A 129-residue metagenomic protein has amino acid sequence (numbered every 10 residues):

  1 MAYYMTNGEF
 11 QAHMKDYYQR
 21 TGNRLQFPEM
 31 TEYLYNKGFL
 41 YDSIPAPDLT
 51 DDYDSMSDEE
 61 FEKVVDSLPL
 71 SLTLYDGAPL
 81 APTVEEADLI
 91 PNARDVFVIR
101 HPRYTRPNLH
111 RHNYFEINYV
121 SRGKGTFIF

Functional and structural regions predicted by a protein language model:
M1-T126: Generic protein-terminus/edge-of-domain signal
F129: Short acidic-glycine-tyrosine-enriched beta hairpin
